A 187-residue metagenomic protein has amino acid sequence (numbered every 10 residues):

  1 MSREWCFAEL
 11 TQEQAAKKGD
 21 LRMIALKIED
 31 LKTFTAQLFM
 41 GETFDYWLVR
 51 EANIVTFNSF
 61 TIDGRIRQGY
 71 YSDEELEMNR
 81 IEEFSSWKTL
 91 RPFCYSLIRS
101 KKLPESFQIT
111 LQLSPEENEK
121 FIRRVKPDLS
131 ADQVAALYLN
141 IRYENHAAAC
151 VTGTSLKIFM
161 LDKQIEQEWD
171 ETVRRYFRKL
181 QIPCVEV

Functional and structural regions predicted by a protein language model:
R3-F7, K17-T89: Charge-rich, low-complexity N-terminal segments
Q12-Q14: Low-complexity, intrinsically disordered or signal/transmembrane-proximal segments
L31, F60, R65, Q112-N118 (+2 more regions): Generic structural motif
A52-T56, R65, S130, I158 (+2 more regions): Short, surface-exposed, charged/polar-biased interaction segments
R80-A147: Surface-exposed, low-hydrophobicity interaction/linker segments
A149-V187: Mixed-charge, glycine-accented linear interaction segment located at domain edges/termini
